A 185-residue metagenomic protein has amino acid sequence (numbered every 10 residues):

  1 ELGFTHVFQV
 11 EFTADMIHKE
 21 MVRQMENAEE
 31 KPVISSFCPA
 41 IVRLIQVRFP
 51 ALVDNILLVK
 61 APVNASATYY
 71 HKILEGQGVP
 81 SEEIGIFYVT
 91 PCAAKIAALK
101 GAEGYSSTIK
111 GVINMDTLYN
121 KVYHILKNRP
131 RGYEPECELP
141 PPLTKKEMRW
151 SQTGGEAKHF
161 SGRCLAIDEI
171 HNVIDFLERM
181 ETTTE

Functional and structural regions predicted by a protein language model:
E1-E185: Iron-sulfur-associated redox domains of electron-transfer enzymes in respiratory and anaerobic energy metabolism
